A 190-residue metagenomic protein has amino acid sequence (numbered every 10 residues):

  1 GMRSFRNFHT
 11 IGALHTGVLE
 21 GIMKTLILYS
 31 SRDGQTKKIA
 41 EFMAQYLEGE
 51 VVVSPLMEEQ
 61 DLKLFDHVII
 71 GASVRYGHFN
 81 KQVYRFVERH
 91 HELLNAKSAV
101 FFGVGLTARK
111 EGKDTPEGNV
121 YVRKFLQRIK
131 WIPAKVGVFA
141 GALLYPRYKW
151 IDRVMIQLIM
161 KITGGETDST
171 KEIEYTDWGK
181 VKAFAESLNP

Functional and structural regions predicted by a protein language model:
G1, F5-I22: Short, Lys/Arg-enriched N-terminal segments with co-localized hydrophobic residues within the first ~10-30 amino acids
R3-R6, Y29, D33, W178: Generic alpha-helix initiation/capping and coil-helix boundary signal
V18, Y46-E50, L64-H67, A72-P190: FMN-binding flavodoxin-like domain, especially the glycine-rich phosphate-binding loop
K24-Y46: N-terminal beta1-alpha1 ligand-phosphate binding loop
L28, S54, F102: The conserved SAM/SAH-binding core of class I Rossmann-like methyltransferase domains, concentrating on the hydrophobic
G34, E58-D61: Generic "edge-of-domain/loop-turn" microfeature
G49-E59: A short beta-strand-loop structural module common to alpha/beta enzyme folds
